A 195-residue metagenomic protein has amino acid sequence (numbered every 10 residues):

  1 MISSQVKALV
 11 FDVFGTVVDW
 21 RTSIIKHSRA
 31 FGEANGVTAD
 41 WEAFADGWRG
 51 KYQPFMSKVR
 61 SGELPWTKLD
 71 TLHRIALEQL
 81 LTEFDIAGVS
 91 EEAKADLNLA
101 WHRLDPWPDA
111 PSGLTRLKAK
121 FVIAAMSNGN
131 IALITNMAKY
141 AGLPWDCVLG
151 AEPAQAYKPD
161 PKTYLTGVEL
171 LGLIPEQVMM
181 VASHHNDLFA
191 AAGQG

Functional and structural regions predicted by a protein language model:
S3-P108: N-terminal helical cap/lid subdomain that shapes the substrate entry/recognition surface in HAD-like hydrolases
D40-W41, P144-C147, I174-V178: Short acidic capping loops at alpha-helix termini that bridge into adjacent secondary structure
E91-Y140, V148-A151: Substrate-recognition element of Asp-dependent hydrolases with the DxDx(T/V) motif
K139-P153, K158, T166: Acidic/histidine-rich catalytic cores of soluble enzymes
A156-L188: Conserved Lys-Pro-Asp/Glu-containing loop-to-beta segment of HAD-superfamily phosphomonoesterases, centered on
